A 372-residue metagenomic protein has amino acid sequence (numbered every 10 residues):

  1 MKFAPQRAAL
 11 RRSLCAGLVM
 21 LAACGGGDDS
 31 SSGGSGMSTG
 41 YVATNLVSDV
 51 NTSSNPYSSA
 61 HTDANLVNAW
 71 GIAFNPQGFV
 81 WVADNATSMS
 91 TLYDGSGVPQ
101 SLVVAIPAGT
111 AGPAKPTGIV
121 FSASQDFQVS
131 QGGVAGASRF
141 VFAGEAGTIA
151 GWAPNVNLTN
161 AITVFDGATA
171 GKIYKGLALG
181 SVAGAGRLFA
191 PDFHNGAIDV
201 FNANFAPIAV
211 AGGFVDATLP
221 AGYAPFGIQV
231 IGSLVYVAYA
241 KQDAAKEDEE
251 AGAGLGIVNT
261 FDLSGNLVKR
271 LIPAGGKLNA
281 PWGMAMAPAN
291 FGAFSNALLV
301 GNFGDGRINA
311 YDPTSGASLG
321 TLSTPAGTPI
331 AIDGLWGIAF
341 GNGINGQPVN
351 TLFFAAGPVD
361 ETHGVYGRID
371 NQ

Functional and structural regions predicted by a protein language model:
K2-L14: Bacterial N-terminal signal peptides that target proteins for export
M20-C24: C-terminal motif of bacterial Sec signal peptides marking the signal peptidase cleavage site
G26-Q372: Sequence/structural signature of beta-propeller domains
